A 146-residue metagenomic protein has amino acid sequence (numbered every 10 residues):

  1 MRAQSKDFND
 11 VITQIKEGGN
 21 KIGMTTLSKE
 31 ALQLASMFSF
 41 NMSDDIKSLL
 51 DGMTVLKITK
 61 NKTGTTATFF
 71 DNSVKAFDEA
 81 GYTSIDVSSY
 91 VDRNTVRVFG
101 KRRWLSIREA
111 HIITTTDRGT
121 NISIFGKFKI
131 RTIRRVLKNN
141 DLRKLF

Functional and structural regions predicted by a protein language model:
A3-S5: Boundary at the C-terminal end of the N-terminal hydrophobic targeting segment
D7-S73: Early exported N-terminus immediately downstream of N-terminal targeting peptides
A35-F38, R108, I122-S123, R134-V136: Localized chelating/binding microdomains that coordinate divalent metal ions or stabilize phosphate-bearing
L50-D51, V91-R93, I107: Short connector loops at helix/strand junctions that flank enzyme active sites, especially segments positioning acidic
T65-A80, I124-F125, R135-K138: Surface-exposed flexible segments
A76-R102: Short Gly/Thr-rich strand-loop-strand
F99-I130: A short, solvent-exposed beta-edge/loop patch
G126-F146: C-terminal partner/receptor-binding element of secreted or periplasmic proteins
